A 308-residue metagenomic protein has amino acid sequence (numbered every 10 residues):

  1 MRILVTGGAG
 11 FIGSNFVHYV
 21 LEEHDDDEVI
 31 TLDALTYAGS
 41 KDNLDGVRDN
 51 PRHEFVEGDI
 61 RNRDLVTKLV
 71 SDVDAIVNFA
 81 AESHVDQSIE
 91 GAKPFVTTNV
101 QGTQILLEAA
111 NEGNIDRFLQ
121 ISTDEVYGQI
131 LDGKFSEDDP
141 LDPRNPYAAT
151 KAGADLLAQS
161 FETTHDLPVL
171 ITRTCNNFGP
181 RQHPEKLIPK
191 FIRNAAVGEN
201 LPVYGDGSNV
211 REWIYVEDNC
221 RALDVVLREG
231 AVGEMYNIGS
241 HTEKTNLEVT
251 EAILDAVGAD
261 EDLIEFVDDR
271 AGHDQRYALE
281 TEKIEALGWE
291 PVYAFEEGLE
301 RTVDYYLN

Functional and structural regions predicted by a protein language model:
M1-N177: N-terminal Rossmann-like NAD(P)+-binding domain of SDR-like oxidoreductases, especially those catalyzing
F16, G39, G58, A195-N308: C-terminal substrate-binding subdomain of Rossmann-fold SDR/epimerase-dehydratase oxidoreductases
L21, V70, L107, N111 (+6 more regions): A structural alpha-helix within SAM-dependent methyltransferase catalytic domains
K41-L44, L131-G133, Q182-E185, V249-T250 (+1 more regions): Short aromatic-enriched loop/helix-cap "lid" or pocket-rim segments at secondary-structure transitions that line
V47, G133, P184-I192, I253 (+1 more regions): A glycine/serine/threonine-rich, flexible loop-to-helix segment that serves as the NAD(P) cofactor-binding "lid"
D64-T67, D86, K93, Q104 (+8 more regions): Residues in well-ordered alpha-helical elements
D116-L119, G128-L131, D166, Q182 (+2 more regions): Proline-centered turn/helix-capping motifs that create local helix->coil transitions or kinks
D132, P143-T150, P180, P184-I188 (+1 more regions): The catalytic Tyr-centered alpha-helix of NAD(P)H-dependent dehydrogenases
